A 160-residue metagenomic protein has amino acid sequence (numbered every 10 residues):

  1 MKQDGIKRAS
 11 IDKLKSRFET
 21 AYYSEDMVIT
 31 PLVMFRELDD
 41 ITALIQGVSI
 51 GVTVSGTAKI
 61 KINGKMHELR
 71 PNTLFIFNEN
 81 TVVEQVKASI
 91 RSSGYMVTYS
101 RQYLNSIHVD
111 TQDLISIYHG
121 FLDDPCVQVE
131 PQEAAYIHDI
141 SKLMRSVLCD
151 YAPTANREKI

Functional and structural regions predicted by a protein language model:
M1-R70: Generic protein-terminus/edge-of-domain signal
K2-Y23, V86-Y151: A hydrophobic/aromatic-rich effector-binding and dimerization subdomain of bacterial HTH-type transcriptional regulators
P31, I50, L74-I76, M96-T98 (+1 more regions): Conserved hydrophobic/aromatic beta-strand scaffold that supports enzyme active sites
T53-S55, N78, A88: A short, compositionally biased micro-patch
M66-E68, V82, C126: Well-ordered beta-strand positions in beta-sheet-rich domains
M66-N78, L114-H119: A short glycine/small-residue-enriched secondary-structure motif
F75, E79-Q85, L104: Histidine-centered metal-chelating micro-motifs
A155-I160: An accessory alpha-helical subdomain
